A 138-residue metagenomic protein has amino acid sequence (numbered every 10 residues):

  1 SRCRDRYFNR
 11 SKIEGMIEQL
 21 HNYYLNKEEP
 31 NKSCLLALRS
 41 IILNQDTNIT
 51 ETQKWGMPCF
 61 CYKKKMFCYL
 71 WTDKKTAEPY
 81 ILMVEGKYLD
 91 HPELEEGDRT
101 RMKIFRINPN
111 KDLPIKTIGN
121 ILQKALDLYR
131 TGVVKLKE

Functional and structural regions predicted by a protein language model:
C3-E138: Charge-dense, helix-prone N-terminal extensions
